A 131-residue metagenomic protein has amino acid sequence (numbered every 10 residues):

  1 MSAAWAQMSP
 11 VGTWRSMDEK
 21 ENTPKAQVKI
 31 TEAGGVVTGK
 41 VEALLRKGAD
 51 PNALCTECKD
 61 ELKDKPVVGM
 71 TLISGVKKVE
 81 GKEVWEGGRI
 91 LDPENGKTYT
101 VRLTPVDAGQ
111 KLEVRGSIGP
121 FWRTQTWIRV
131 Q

Functional and structural regions predicted by a protein language model:
S2-A6: Sec/Tat signal peptide C-region and signal peptidase I cleavage site
P10-V11, S16-V101, I128: Central antiparallel beta-sheet cores of small beta-barrel/beta-sandwich binding domains
A33, V106-A108: Structural motif
K40, E113-R115: Beta-strand residues in well-ordered beta-sheet regions across diverse protein folds
R102-T104, K111: C-terminal terminal-subdomain/extension
G109, S117-Q131: Edge beta-strand at a domain terminus
